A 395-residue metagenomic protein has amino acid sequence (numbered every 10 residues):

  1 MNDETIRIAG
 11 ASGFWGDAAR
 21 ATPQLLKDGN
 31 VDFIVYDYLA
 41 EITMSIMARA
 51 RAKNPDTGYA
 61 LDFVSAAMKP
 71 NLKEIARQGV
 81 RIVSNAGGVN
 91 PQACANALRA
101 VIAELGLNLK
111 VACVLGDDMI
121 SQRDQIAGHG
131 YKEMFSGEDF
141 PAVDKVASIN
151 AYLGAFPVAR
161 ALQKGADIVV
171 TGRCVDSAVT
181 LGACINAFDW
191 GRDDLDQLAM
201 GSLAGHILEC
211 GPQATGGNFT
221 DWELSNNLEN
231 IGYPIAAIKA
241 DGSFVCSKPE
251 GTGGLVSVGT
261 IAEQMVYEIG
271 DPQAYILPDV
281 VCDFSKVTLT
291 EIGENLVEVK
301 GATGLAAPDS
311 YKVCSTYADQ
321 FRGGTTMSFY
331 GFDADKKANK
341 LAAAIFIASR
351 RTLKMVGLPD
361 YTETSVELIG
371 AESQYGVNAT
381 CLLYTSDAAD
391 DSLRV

Functional and structural regions predicted by a protein language model:
N2-D3, I42-T57, M119-V143: Gly-rich Lys/Arg/Thr-decorated short loops/hinges at beta-loop-alpha junctions or inter-strand turns that position
N2-P23: N-terminal amphipathic/basic leader segments beginning at the initiator methionine
F14-W15, A40-I42, A86-A95, R173-V179: Gly/Ser/Thr-rich loops at beta-strand to alpha-helix junctions that form or flank small-molecule/cofactor-binding
G29-A48: N-terminal glycine-rich anion-binding loops that anchor highly charged ligand groups
E104-M119, L181-N226: Catalytic or ion-translocation cores adjacent to nucleophile or general acid/base/metal-coordination motifs in diverse
L208, A214-L296: A conserved active-site cap/scaffold subdomain adjacent to cofactor or substrate pockets
N295-Q374: C-terminal catalytic subdomain
Y384-A389: Conserved small/polar residues in nucleotide/adenosyl-binding loops
